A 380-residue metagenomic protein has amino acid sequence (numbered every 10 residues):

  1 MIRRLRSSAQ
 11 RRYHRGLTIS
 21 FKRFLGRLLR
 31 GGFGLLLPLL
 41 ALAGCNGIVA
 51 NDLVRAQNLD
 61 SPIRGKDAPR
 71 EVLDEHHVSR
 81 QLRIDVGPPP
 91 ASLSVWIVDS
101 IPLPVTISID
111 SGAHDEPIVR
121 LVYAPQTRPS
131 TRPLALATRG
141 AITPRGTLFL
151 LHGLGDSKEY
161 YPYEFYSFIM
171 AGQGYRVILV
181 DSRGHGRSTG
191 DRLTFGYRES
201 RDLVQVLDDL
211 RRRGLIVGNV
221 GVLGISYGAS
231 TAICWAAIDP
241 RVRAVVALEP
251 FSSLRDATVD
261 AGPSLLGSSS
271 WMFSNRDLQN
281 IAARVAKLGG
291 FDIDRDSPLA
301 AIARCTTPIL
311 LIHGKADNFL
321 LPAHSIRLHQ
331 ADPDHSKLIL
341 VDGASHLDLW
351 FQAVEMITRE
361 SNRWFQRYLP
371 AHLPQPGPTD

Functional and structural regions predicted by a protein language model:
G44-G140: An N-terminal hydrophobic leader/cap segment in hydrolases
D156-S167: The serine-hydrolase catalytic nucleophile loop
S167, A171-R187: Conserved alpha/beta-hydrolase
L193-G214: Alpha/beta-hydrolase active-site loop
W235-F291: Hydrolase active-site cap/lid region
C305, L311-H313: Short beta-strand/loop motif that positions the catalytic acidic residue of the alpha/beta-hydrolase fold
T307, L321-H329: Short alpha-helix in the alpha/beta-hydrolase fold that links the catalytic acid
A344-V354: Catalytic histidine-centered segment of alpha/beta-hydrolase-like enzymes
